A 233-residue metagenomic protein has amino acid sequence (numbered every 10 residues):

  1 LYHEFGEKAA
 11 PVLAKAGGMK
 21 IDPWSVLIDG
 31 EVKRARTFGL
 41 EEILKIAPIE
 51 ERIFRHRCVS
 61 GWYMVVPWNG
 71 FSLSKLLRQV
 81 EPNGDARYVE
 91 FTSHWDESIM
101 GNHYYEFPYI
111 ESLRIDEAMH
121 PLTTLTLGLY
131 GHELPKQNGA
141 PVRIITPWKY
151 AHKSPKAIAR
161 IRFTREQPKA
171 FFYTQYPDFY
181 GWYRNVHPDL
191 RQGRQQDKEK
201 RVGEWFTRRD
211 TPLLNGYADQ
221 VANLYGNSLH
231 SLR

Functional and structural regions predicted by a protein language model:
L1-R233: Structured, non-membrane catalytic/scaffold regions adjacent to prosthetic-group chemistry
